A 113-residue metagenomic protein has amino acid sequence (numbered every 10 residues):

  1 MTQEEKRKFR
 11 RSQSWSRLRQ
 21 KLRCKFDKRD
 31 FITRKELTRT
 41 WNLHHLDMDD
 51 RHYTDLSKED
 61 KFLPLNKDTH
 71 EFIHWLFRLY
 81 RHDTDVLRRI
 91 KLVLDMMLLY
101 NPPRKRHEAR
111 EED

Functional and structural regions predicted by a protein language model:
M1-R17, R34-E36, R81-D113: A boundary/linker detector
T2, K6, L22-R23, N42 (+1 more regions): Alpha-helical context
R11, L22, T54, K58: Residue-level marker of regulatory loop/turn positions in helix-turn-helix DNA-binding domains and in histidine
S14-N42: Short cysteine-rich loop/turn motifs with clustered Cys
F26-R29, L65, I73, H82 (+2 more regions): Intrinsic-disorder/low-complexity regions
F31-P64, I73-R78: Histidine-centered nuclease catalytic patch
D50-K67, V86-Y100: Short microdomains enriched in Cys/His and/or Lys/Arg
